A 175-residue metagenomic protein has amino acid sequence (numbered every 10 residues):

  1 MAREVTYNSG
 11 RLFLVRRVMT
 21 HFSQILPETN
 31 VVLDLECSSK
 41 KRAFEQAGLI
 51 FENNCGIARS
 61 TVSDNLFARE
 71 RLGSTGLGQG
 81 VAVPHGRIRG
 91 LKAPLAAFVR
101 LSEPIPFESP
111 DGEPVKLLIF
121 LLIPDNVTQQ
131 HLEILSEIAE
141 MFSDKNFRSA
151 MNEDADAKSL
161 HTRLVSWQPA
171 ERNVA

Functional and structural regions predicted by a protein language model:
A2-A175: Cytosolic covalent-transfer regions centered on His/Cys nucleophiles that carry phosphoryl or persulfide groups
